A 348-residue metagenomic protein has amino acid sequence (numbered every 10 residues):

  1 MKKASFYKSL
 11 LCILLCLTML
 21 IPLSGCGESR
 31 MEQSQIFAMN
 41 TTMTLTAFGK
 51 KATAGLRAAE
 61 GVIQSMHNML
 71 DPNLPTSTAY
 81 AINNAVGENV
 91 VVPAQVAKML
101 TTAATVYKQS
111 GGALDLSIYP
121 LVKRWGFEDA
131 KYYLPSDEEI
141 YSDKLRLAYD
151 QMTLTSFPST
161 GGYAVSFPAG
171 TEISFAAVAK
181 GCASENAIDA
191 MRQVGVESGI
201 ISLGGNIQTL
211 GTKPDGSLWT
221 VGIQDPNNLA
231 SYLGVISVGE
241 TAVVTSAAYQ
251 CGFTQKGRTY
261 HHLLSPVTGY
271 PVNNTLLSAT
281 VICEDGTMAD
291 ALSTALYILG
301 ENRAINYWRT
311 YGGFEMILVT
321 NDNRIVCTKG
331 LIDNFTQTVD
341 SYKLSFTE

Functional and structural regions predicted by a protein language model:
K2-E348: Mature catalytic core of soluble alpha/beta enzymes
